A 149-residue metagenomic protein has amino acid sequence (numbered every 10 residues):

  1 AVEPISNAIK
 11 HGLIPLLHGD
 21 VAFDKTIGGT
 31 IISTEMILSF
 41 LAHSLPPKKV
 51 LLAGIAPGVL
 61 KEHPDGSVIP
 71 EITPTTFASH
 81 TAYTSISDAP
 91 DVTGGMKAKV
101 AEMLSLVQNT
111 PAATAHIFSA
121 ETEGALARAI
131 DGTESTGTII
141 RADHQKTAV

Functional and structural regions predicted by a protein language model:
A1-V149: C-terminal catalytic "cap/lid" subdomain
